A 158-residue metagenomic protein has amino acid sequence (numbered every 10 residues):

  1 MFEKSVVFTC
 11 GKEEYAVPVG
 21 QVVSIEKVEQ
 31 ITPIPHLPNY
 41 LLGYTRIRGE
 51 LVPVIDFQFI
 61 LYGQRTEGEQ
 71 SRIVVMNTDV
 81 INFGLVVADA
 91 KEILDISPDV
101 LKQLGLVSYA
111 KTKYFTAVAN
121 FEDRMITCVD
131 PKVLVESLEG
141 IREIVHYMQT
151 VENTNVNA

Functional and structural regions predicted by a protein language model:
M1-A158: An acidic, low-aromatic, low-complexity terminal/linker signal
